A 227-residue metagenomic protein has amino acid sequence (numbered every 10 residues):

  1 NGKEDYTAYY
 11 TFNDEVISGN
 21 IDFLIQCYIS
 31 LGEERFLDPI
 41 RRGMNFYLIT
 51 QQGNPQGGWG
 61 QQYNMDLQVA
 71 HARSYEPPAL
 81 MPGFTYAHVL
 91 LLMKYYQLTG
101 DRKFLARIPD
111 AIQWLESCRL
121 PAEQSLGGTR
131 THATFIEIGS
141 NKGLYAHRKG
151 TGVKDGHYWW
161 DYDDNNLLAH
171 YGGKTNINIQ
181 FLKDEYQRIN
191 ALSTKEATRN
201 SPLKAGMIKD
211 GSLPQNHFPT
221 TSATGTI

Functional and structural regions predicted by a protein language model:
N1, P39-Q56, R107-E123: Long, well-ordered core segments of solenoidal/helical folds
G2-S30, M65-R102, H132-I227: Aromatic (Trp/Tyr) and acidic
I49-M65, E123-F135: Positively charged
N54, H71-P77, P121-S125: Short, charged low-complexity intrinsically disordered segments located at boundaries of structured domains
W59, W114, W159-W160: A residue-identity detector for tryptophan
V89-D110, S117-L126: Repeat-solenoid scaffold signature
